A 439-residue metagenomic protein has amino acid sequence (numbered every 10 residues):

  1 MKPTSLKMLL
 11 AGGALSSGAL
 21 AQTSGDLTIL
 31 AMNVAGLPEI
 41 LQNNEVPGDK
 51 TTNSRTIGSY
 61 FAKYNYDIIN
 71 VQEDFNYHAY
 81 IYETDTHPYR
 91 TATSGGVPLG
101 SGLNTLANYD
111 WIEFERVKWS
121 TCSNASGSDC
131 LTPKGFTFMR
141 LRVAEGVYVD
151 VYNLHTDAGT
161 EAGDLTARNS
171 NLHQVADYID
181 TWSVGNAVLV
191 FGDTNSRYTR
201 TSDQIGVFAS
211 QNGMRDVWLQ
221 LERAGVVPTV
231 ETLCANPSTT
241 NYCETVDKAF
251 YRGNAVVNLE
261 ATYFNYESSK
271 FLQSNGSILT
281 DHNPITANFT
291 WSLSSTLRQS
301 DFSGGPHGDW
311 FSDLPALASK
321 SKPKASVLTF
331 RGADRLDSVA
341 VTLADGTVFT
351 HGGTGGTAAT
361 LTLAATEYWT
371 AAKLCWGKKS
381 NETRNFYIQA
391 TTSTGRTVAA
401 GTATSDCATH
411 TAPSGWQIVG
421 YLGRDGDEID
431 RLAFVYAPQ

Functional and structural regions predicted by a protein language model:
K2-L10, G18-E83, T290-S294: N-terminal, active-site-proximal structural segment of metallo-dependent hydrolase catalytic domains
L27-V34, I57-A79, L106, M139-L141 (+5 more regions): Active-site beta-strand/loop signature of hydrolases that rely on acidic residues for catalysis
A31-N53, W119-L131, D157-A167: Acidic/histidine-rich helix-loop elements that form or flank divalent-metal/phosphate-binding sites at the catalytic
V46-T56, Y80-D85, G96, S126 (+2 more regions): Preference for well-ordered, secondary-structure-rich cores of eukaryotic proteins
I68-D157, F264: Structured beta-strand-rich core segments of catalytic domains in phosphoester-bond hydrolases
T156-V175, N195-A209: Active-site-proximal segments of metal-dependent phosphoesterases and phosphodiesterases across multiple
D180-V188, S196-T296: Metal-dependent phosphoester-hydrolase catalytic domains
S294-Q439: Lectin-type carbohydrate-recognition ectodomains
